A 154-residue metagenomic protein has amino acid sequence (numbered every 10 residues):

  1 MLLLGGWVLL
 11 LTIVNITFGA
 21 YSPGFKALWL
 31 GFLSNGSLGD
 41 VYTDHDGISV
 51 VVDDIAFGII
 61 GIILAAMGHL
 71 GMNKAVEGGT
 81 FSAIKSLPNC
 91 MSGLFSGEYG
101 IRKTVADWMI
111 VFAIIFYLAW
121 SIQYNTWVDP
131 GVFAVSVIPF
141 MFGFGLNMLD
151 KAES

Functional and structural regions predicted by a protein language model:
M1-L9: Alpha-helical transmembrane segments and their helix-start/interface "positive-inside/aromatic belt" motifs in integral
L10-A20, M67-G68, W120-S121: C-terminal TM-helix exit segments that contain a strictly Trp-centered aromatic cap at the helix terminus
I13-S37: Membrane-helix interface motif
L33-A56: Membrane-interface segments at the starts/ends of alpha-helical transmembrane spans
S37-H45, I84-I101: Short membrane-interface loop/juxtamembrane segments of multi-pass integral membrane proteins
S49-I60, D129-P139: Alpha-helical transmembrane segments of polytopic membrane proteins
I62-L87: Membrane-water interface of transmembrane alpha-helices
G97-S154: Alpha-helical transmembrane segments of multi-pass integral membrane proteins, characterized by long hydrophobic
